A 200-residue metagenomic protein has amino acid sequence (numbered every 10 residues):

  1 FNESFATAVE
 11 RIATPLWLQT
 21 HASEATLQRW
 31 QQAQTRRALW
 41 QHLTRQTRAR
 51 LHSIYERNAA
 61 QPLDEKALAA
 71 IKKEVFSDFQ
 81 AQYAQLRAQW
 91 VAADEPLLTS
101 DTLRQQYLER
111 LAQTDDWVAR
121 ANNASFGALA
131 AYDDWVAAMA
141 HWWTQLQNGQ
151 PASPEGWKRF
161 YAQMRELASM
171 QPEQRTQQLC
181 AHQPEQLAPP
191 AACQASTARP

Functional and structural regions predicted by a protein language model:
F1-V9, A124-A131: Active-site metal-coordination segments of metallo-dependent hydrolases
N2-Q46: Post-HExxH zinc-binding segment in Zn-dependent metallohydrolases
R45-P200: Pan-zinc metallopeptidase signature
